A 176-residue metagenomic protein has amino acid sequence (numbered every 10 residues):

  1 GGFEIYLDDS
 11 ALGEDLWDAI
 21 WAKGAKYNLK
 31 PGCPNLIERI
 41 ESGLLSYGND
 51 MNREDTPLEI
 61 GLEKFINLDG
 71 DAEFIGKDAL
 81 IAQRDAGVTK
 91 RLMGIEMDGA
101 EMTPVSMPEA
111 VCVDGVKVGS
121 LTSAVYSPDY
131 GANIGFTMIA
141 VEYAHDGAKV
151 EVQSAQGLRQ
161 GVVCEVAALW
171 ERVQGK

Functional and structural regions predicted by a protein language model:
G1-K176: Conserved, structured C-terminal
